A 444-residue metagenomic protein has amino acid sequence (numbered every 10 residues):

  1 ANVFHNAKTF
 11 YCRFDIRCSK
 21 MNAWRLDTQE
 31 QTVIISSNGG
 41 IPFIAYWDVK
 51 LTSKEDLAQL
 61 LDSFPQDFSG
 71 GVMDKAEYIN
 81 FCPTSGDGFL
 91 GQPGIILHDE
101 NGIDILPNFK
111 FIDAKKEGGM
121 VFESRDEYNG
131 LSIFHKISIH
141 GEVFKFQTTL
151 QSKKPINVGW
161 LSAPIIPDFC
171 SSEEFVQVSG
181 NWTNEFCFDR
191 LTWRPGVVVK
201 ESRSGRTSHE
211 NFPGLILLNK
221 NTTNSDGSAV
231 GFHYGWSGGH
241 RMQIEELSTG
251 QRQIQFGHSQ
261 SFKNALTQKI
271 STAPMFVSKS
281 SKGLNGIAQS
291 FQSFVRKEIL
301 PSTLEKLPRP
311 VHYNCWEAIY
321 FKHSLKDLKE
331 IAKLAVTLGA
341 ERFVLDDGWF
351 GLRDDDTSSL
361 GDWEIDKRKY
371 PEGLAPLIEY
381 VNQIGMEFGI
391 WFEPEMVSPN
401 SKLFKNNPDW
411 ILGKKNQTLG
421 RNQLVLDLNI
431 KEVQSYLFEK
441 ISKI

Functional and structural regions predicted by a protein language model:
R25, Q31-V33, P42-E246: Polysaccharide-binding surfaces and accessory modules of carbohydrate-active proteins
E30, T148, T267, Y313 (+2 more regions): Conserved, mostly hydrophobic/aromatic
L106-F109, F262-S281: Short Pro-Gly-centered flexible turn/kink motifs
P310, E317, F321, P394-I444: Active-site-adjacent "subsite" loops/lids of carbohydrate-active enzymes
V311-N314, L345, F388-F392: Hydrophobic faces of well-ordered beta-strands that scaffold small-molecule active sites in alpha/beta enzyme cores
D327-W349: Catalytic domains of carbohydrate-active enzymes, especially glycoside hydrolases
W349-L377, S401-L428: Aromatic- and acidic-residue-enriched carbohydrate-binding clefts of CAZyme catalytic domains
